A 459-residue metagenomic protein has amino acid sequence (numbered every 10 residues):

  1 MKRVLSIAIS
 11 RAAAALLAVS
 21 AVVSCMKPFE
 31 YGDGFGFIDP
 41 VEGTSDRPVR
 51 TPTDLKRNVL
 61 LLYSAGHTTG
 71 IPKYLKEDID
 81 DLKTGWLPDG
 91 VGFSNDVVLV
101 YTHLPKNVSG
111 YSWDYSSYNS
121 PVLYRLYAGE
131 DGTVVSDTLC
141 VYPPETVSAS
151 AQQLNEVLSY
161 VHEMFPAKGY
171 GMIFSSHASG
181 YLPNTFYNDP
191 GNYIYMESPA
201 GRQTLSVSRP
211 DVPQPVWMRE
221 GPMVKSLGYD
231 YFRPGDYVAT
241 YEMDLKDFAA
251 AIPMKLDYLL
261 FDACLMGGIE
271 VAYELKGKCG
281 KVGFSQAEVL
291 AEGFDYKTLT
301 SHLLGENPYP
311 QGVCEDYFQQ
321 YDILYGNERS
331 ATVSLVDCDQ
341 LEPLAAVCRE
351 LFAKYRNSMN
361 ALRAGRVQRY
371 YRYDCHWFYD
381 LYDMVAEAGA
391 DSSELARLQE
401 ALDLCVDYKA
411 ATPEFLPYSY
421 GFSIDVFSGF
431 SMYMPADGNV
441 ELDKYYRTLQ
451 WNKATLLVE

Functional and structural regions predicted by a protein language model:
M1-R3, S20-L55: Bacterial Sec-dependent N-terminal signal peptides
K2-A13, S285: Bacterial N-terminal signal peptides that target proteins for export
K56-V59, V91-V98, F165-G171, P253-Y258 (+1 more regions): Loop/turn elements at helix/coil->beta-strand transitions in domains of secreted/extracellular proteins
G66-G70, L104-V108, T146, S176-L182 (+4 more regions): Solvent-exposed loop/turn segments at secondary-structure junctions within structured extracellular/periplasmic domains
I71-G110: N-terminal carbohydrate-binding/catalytic regions of secreted carbohydrate-active enzymes
H103-L139, I173-P234: Surface-exposed loop and adjacent secondary-structure segments within mature catalytic domains
A128-E163: Functional beta-strand-loop-alpha-helix junction segments that form "active/interaction loops" within catalytic
P199-E459: Terminal, contiguous helix-loop blocks that mediate binding/assembly
